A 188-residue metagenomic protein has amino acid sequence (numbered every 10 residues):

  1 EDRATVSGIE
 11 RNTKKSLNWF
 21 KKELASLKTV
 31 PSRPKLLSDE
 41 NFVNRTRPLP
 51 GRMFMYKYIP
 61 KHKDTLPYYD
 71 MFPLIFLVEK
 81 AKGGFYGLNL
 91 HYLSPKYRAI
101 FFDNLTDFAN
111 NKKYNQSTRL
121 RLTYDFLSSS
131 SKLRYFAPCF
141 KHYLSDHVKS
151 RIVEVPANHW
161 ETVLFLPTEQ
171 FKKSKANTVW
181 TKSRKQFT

Functional and structural regions predicted by a protein language model:
E1-A4, P73-I75: Short intrinsically disordered, low-complexity coil segments enriched in acidic
D2-M53: Mixed-charge, Lys/Arg-rich low-complexity intrinsically disordered regions
L49-P50, K80-G84: A short, compositionally biased
R52-P60: A short beta-strand micro-motif
D64-A81: Short beta-strand-centered aromatic/proline hotspots
G83-H91: Short, solvent-exposed secondary-structure boundary/capping segments
L93-T188: Intrinsically disordered, low-complexity, charged/polar segments
